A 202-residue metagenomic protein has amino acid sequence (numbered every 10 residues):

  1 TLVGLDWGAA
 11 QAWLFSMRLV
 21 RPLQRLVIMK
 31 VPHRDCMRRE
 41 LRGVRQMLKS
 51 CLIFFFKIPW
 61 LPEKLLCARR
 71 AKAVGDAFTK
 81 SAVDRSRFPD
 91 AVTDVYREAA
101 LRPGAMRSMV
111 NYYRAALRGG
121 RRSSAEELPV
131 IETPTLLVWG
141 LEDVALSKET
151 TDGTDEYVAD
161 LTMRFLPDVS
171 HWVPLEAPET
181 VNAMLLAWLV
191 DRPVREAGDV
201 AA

Functional and structural regions predicted by a protein language model:
T1-V3, A10-F165, P174, L186-V194: Flexible "cap/lid" subdomain of the alpha/beta-hydrolase fold that forms the substrate-access gate
L128-P129, E179, D199: Intrinsically disordered, low-complexity segments enriched in glycine/proline and serine/threonine
V169-N182: Catalytic histidine-centered segment of alpha/beta-hydrolase-like enzymes
R192-A202: Alpha/beta-hydrolase-fold serine-hydrolase catalytic core, especially in secreted/extracellular enzymes
